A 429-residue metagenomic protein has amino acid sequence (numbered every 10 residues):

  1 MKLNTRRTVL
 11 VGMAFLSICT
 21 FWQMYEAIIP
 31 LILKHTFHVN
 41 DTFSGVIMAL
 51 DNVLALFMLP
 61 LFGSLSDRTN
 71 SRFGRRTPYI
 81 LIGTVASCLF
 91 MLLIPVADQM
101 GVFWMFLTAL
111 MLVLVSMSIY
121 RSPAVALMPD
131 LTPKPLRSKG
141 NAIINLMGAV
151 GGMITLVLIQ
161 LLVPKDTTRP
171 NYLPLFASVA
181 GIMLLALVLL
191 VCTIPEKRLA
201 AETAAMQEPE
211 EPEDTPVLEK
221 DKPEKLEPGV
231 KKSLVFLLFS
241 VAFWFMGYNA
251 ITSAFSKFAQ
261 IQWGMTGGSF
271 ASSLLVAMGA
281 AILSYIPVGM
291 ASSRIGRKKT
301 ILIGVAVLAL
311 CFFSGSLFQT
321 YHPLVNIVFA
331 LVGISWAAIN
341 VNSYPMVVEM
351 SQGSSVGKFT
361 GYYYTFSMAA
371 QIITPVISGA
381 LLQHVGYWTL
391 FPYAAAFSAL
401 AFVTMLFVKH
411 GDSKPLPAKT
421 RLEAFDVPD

Functional and structural regions predicted by a protein language model:
M1-N4, R198-F239, R421-D429: Juxtamembrane intracellular "pre-TM" segments in multi-pass secondary transporters
I28-T42, S253-S269: Short amphipathic helix-loop junctions that connect adjacent transmembrane helices in Major Facilitator Superfamily/SLC
A55, K139-Q160, Y364-T374: Glycine-rich segments within core transmembrane alpha-helices of 12-TM secondary carriers
F57-F73, S284-R297, L382: Helix-to-loop junctions at the C-terminal end of transmembrane segments in multipass secondary transporters
R75, V163-G181, A380-S398: A membrane-interface helix-boundary motif in multi-pass transporters
I80-M100, A306-T320: C-terminal ends and interior cores of transmembrane alpha-helices in multi-pass membrane transporters/permeases
I119-T132, A338-Q352: Intracellular juxtamembrane helix-capping segments at the cytosolic ends of symmetry-related transmembrane helices
S292, K298-N342: C-terminal transmembrane helical hairpin of 12-TM major facilitator-type secondary transporters
